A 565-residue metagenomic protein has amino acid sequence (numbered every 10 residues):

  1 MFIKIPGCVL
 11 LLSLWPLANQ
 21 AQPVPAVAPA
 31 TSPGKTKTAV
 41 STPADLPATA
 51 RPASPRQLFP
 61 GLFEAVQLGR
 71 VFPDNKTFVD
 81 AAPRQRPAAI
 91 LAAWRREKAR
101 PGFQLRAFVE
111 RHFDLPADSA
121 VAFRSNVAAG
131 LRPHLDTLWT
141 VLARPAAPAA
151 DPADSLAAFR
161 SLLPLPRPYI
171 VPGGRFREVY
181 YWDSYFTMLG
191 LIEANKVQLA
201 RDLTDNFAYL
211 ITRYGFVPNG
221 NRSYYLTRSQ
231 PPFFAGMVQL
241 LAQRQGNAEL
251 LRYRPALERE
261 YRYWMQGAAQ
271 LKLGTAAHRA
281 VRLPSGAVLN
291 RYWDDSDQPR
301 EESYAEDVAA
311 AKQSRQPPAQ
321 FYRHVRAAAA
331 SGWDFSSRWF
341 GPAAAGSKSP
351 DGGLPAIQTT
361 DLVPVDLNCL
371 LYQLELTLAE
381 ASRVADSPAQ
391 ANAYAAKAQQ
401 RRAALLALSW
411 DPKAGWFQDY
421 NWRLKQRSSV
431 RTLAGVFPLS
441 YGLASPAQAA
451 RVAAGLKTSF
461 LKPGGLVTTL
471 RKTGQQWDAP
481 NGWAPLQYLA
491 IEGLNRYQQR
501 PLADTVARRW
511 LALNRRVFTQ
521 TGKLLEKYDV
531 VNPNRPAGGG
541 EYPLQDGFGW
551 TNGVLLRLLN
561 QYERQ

Functional and structural regions predicted by a protein language model:
P6-P16: Bacterial N-terminal signal peptides
N19-P23: Boundary at the C-terminal end of the N-terminal hydrophobic targeting segment
S54-L58, L62-E178, D202-V217, N221 (+3 more regions): Extended glycan-interaction surfaces of carbohydrate-active proteins
Y180-F207, A434-S445, Q487-R500: Alpha-helical support elements that line or immediately flank enzyme active sites and cofactor-binding pockets
L189-E193, G236-Q243, Q373-V384, S440 (+2 more regions): Short glycine/serine- and small hydrophobic-enriched flexible loop segments
K196-F207, A248-M265, L374, D386-L405 (+2 more regions): Extended, well-ordered alpha-helical scaffold segments
I211-Y253, Q545: Aromatic/His-enriched, Gly/Pro-containing loop or helix-boundary segments that lie immediately adjacent to catalytic
I357-S387, Y394, Q476-L489, G493-P501: Long, repeat-rich segments with strong aromatic
